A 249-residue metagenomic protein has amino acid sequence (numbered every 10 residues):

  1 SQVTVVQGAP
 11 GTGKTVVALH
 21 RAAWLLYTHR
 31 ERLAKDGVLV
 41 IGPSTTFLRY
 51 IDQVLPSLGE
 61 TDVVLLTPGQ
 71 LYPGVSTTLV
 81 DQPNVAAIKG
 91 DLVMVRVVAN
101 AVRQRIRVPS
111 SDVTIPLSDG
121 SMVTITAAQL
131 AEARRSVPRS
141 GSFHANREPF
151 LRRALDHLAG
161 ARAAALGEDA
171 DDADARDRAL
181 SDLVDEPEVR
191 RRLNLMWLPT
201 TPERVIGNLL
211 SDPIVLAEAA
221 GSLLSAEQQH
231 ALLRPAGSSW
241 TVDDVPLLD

Functional and structural regions predicted by a protein language model:
S1-Q2: Conserved pre-motif I regulatory segment
V5, L19, A23-D249: Alpha-helical nucleic-acid-binding subdomain of P-loop helicases immediately C-terminal to the Walker A/P-loop
P10: The conserved Walker
K14-T15: Conserved lysine of the Walker
